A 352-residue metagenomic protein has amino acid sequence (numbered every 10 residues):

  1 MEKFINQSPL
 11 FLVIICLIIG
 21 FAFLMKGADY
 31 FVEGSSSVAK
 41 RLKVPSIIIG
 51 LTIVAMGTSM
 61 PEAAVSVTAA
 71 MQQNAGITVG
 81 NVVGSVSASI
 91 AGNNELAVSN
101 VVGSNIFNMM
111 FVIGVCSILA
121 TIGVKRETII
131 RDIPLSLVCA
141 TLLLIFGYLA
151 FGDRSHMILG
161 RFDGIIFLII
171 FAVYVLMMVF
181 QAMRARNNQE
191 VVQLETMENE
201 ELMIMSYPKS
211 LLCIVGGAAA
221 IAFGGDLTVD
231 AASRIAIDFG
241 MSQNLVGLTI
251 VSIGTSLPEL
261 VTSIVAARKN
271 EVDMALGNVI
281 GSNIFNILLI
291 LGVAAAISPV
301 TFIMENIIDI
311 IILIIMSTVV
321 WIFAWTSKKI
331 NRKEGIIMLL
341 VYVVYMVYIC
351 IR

Functional and structural regions predicted by a protein language model:
M1-R352: Hydrophobic alpha-helical segments, chiefly the membrane-spanning helices and signal/signal-anchor peptides
